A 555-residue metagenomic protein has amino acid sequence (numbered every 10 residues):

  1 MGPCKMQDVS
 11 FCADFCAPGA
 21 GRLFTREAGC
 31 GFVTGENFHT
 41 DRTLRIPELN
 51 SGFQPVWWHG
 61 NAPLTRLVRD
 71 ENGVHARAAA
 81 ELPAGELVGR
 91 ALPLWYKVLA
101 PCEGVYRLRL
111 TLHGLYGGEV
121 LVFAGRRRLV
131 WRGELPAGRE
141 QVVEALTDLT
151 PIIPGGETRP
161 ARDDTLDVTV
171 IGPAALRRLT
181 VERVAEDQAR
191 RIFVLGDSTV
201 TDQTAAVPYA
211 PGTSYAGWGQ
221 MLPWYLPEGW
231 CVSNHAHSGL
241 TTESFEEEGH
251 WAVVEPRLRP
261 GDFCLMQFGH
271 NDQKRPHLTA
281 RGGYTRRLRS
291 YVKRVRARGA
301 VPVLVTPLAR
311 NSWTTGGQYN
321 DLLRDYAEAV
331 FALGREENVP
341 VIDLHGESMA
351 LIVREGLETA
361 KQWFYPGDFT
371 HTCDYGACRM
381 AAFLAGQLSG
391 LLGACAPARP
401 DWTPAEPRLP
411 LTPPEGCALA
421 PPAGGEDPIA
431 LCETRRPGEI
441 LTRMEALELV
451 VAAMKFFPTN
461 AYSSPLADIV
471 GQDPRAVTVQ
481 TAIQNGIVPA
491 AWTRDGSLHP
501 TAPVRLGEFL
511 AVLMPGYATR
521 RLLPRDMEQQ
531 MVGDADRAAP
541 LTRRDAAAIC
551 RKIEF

Functional and structural regions predicted by a protein language model:
M1-Q203: Compositionally biased, intrinsically disordered or flexible polar/acidic segments
V181-A236, W251-F263: Serine-esterase "nucleophile elbow" of acetyl-processing enzymes
T199, Q203, L222, L226 (+16 more regions): Sec/Tat-exported extracytoplasmic proteins
D202-T204, T241-E243, Q273-H277, N311-T315 (+1 more regions): A short acidic, helix-capping loop that chelates divalent metal ions and anchors anionic groups
Y209-G217, F245-E248, L278-R286, G317-D325 (+5 more regions): Soluble non-cytosolic domains of exported or imported proteins
H250-C378, A382-D401: Alpha-helical cap/lid subdomain in secreted, periplasmic, or secretory-pathway luminal O-acyl-processing enzymes
L391-C417: C-terminal/domain-terminus segments
E415-Q480, Q484-G507, L513-A547, R551-F555: Feature responds to low-complexity, polar/acidic, surface-exposed segments characteristic of secreted/exported proteins
